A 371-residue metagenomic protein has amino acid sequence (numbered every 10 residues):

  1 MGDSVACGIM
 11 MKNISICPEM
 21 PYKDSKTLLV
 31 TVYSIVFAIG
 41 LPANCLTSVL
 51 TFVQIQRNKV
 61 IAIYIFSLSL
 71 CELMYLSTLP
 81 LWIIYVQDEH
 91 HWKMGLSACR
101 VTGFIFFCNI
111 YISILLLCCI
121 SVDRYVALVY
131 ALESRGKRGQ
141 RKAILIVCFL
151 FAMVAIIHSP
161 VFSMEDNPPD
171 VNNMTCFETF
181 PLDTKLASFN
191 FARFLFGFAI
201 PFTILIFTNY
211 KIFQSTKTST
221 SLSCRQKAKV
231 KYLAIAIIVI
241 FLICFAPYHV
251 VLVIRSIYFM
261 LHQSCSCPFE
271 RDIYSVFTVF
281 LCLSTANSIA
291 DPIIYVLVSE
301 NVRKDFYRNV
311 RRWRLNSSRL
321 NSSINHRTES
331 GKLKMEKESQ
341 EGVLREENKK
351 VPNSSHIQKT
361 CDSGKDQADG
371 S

Functional and structural regions predicted by a protein language model:
M1-L46, P181, N190, D369-S371: Extracellular N-terminal segment of 7TM GPCRs
M1-M20, S264-S266, E300-S371: Intrinsically disordered regulatory tails of 7TM GPCRs
G8-Y22, V86-Y111, Y130, G136-I144 (+3 more regions): Loop architecture of class A 7-transmembrane GPCRs
Y22-S34, N58-I120, A127-K137: Extracellular TM2-ECL1-early TM3 structural module of rhodopsin-like
F66-S69, I110, I144-C148, A192 (+3 more regions): Internal alpha-helical transmembrane segments of multi-pass membrane proteins, especially GPCRs
S77, I156-S163, A199-I206, I237-I254 (+3 more regions): Hydrophobic alpha-helical segments of membrane proteins
I110-C148, K211-S215, V296-R303: Class A GPCR helix-loop hinge within the 7TM core
T179-L182, F194-F198, F213-V251, Q263 (+2 more regions): Intracellular effector-coupling site of seven-transmembrane GPCRs, centered on the ICL3-to-TM6 transition
